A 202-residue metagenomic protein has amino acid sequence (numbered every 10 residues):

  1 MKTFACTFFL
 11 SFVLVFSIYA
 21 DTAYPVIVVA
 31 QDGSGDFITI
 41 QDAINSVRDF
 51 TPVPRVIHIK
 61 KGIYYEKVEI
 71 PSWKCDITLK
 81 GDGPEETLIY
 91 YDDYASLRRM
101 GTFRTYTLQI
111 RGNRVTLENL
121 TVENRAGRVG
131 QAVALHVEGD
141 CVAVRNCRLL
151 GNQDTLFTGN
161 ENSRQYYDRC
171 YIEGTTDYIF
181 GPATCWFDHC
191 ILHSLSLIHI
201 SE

Functional and structural regions predicted by a protein language model:
M1-A5: Positively charged n-region of N-terminal signal peptides that target proteins for export
T7-S17: Bacterial N-terminal signal peptides
D21-L197, S201: Sequence-level preference for short, compositionally simple segments enriched in small aliphatic or small polar residues
